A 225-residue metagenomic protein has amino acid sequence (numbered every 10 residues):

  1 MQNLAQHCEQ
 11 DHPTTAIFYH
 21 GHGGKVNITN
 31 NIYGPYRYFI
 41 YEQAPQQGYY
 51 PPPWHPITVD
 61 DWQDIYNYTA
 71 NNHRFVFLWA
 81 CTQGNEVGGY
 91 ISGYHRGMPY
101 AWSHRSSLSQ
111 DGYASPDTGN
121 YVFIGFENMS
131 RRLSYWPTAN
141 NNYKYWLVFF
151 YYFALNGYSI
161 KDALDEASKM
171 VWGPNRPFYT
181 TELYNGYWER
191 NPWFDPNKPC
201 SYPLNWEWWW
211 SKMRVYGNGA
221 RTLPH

Functional and structural regions predicted by a protein language model:
M1-Y19, V26: Functional beta-strand-loop-alpha-helix junction segments that form "active/interaction loops" within catalytic
Q2-L4, P52-N67, I91-Q110: Alpha-helical scaffolding within the catalytic cores of extracellular/periplasmic polymer-degrading hydrolases
C8, I17, I40-P56, H73-F77 (+2 more regions): Extended, charged catalytic domains and RNA/DNA-binding interfaces, predominantly in divalent-metal-using enzymes
E9-H12, Y68-N71, S115-T118: Extracellular/periplasmic catalytic domains that process cell-envelope and extracellular macromolecules
Y19, I32, Q46, Y184 (+1 more regions): Intrinsically disordered, low-complexity segments enriched in small/polar residues
H22-G23, N128: Active-site metal-binding loops of divalent metal-dependent hydrolases
G23-A70, T82: A short, glycine/acidic-enriched catalytic loop
F75, T82-H225: Active-site-proximal C-terminal subdomain of hydrolase catalytic domains
